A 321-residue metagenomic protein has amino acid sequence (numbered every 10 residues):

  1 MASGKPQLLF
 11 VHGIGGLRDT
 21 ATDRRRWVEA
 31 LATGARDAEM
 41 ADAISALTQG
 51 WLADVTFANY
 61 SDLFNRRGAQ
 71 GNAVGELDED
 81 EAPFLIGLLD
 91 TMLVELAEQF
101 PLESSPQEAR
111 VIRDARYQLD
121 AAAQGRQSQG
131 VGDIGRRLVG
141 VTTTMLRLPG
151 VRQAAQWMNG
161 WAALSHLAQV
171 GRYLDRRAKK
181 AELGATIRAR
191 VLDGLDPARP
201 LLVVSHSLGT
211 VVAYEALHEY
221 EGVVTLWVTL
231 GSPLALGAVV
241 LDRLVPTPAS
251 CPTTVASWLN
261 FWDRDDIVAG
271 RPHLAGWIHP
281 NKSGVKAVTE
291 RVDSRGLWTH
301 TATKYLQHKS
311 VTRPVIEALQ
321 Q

Functional and structural regions predicted by a protein language model:
M1-S61, N65-N72, S128-V204, T210-Q321: Lipid deacylating catalytic domains
W51-A123: N-terminal accessory alpha/beta regions
